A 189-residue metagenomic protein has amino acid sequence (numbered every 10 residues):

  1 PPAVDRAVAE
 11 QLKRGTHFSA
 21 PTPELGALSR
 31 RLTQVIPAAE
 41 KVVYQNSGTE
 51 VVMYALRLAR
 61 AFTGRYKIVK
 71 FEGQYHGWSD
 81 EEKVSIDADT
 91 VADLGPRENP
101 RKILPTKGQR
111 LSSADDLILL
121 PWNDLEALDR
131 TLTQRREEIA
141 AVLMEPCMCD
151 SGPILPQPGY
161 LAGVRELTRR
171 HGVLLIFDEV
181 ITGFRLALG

Functional and structural regions predicted by a protein language model:
P1-P23, A27-N46: Glycine-rich phosphate-binding segment of PLP-dependent enzymes
R14-G15, L125, P146-D150: A short, flexible beta-alpha/helix-coil linker loop
A27-A140: PLP-dependent aspartate aminotransferase-fold enzymes
V51, P146, S151, E179-V180: Generic detector of well-ordered alpha-helical packing
A55, L143, I176-F177: Generic enzyme active-site microenvironment
G73, D124, M148, I181-T182: Short, glycine/acidic-enriched loop or turn micro-motifs at the edges of active sites
R136-P153: Short acidic, glycine-rich surface-loop motifs adjacent to enzyme active sites
E138, I154-L188: Catalytic PLP-binding core of fold-type I/II PLP enzymes
